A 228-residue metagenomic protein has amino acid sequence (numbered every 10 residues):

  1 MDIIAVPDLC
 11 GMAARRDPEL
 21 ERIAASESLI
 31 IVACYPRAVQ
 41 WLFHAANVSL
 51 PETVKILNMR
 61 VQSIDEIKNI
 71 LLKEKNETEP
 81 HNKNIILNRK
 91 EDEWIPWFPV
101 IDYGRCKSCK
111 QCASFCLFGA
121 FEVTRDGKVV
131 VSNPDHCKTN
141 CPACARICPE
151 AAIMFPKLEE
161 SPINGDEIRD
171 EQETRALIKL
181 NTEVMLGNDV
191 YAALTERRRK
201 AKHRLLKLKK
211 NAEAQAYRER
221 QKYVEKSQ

Functional and structural regions predicted by a protein language model:
M1-W97, E225-K226: Iron-sulfur-associated redox domains of electron-transfer enzymes in respiratory and anaerobic energy metabolism
G11, Y103, V131, A192-E196: Generic structural "secondary-structure junction" signal
A13, L29, A33-A38, K107-F118 (+1 more regions): Local cysteine-cluster metal-coordination motifs and their immediate loop/turn environment, predominantly Fe-S cluster
K75-T78, A113, A120: Short, well-ordered alpha-helical segments in soluble proteins
L87-S108, G119-R146, F155-N164: Ferredoxin-like iron-sulfur electron-transfer modules
P134-Q228: Flanking helices and flexible, charged tails adjoining ferredoxin-like Fe-S electron-transfer domains in multi-subunit
